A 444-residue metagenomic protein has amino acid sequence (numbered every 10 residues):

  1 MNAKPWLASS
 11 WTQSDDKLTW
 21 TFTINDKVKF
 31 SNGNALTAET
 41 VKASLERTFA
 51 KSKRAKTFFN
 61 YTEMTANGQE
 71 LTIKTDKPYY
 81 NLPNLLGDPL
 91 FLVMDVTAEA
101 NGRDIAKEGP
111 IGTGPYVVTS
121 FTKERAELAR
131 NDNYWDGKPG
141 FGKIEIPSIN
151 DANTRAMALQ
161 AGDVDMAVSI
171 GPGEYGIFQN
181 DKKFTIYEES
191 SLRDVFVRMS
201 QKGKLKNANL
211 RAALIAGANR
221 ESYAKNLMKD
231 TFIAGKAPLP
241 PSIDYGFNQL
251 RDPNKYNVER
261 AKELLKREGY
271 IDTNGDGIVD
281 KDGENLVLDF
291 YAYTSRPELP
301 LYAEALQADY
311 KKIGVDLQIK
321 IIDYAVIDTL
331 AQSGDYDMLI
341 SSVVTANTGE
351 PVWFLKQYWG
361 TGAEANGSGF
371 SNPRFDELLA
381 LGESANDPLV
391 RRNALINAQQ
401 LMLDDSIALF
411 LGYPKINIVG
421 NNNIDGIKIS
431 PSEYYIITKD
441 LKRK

Functional and structural regions predicted by a protein language model:
M1-D15, T23, T40, E46 (+2 more regions): N-terminal lobe/hinge region of extracytoplasmic solute-binding protein
N2, G87-P139, K143, V258-E259 (+1 more regions): Gly/Pro-rich hinge or "lid" segments in bacterial periplasmic/extracellular proteins
T12, D16, T23, K56-A98 (+1 more regions): Surface-exposed binding/hinge segments that line and control ligand-binding clefts or catalytic entry sites
R125, A218-N248, E298-Q307, A331-K444: Detector for C-terminal structural segments
A129-Y134, S191-A213, G217, N226 (+3 more regions): A bilobed periplasmic-binding-protein/Venus flytrap-type ligand-binding module shared by bacterial periplasmic
D132-I177, D316-Q318, D323: Ligand-site clamp/hinge motif
A234-T273, T294-L301: Structural transition elements
I271-T345, I416: Ligand/substrate-recognition segments at binding pockets and active sites
